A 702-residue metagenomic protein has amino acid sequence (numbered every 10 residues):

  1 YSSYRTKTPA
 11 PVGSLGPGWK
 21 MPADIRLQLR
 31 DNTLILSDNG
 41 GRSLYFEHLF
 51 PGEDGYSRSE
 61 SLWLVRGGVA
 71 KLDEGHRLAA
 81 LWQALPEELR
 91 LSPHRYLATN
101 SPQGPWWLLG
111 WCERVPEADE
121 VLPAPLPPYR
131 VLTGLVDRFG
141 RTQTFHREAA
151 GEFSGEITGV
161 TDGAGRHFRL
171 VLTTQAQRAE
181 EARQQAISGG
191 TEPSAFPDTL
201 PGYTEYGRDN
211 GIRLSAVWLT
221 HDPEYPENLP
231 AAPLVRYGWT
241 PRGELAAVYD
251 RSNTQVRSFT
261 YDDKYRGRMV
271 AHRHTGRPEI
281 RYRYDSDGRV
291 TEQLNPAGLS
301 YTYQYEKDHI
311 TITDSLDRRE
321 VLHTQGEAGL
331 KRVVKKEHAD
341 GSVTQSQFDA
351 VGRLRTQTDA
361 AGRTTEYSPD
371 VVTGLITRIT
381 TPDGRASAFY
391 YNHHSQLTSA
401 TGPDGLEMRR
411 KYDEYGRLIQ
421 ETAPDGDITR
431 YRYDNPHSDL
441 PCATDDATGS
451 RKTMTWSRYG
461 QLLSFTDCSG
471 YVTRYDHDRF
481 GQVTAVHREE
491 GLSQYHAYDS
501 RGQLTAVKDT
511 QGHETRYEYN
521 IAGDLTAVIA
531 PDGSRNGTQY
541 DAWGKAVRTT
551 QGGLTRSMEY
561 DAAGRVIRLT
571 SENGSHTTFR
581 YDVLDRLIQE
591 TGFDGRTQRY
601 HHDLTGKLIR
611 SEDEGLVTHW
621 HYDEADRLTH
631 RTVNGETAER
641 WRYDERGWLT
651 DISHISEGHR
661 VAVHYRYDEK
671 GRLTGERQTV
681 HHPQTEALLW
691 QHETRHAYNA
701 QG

Functional and structural regions predicted by a protein language model:
Y1, P17, T33-G702: Extended charged/polar low-complexity repeat regions
S3-T6: Acidic glycine-/aspartate-rich tracts in secreted/extracellular proteins
P11: Surface-exposed, glycine/proline- and aromatic-rich loop segments on solvent-exposed faces across compartments
S14-L29: Short secondary-structure subsegments characteristic of cysteine-rich extracellular domains
